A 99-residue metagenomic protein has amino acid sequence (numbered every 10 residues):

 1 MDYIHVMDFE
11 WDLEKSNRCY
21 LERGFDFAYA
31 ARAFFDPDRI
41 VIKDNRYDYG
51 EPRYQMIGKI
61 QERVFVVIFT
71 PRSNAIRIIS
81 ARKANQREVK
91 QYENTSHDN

Functional and structural regions predicted by a protein language model:
M1-N99: Ribonuclease/tRNase effector modules and their secretory precursors
